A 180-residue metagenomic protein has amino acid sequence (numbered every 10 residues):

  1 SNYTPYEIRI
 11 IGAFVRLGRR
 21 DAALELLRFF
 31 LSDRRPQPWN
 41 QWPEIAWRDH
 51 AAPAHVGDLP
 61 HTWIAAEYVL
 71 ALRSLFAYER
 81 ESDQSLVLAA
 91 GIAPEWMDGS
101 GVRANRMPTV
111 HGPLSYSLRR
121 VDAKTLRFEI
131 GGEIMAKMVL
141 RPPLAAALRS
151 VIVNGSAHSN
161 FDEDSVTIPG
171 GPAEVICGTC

Functional and structural regions predicted by a protein language model:
S1-L26, R141: Long, repeat-rich segments with strong aromatic
D21-C180: Non-catalytic C-terminal accessory modules of carbohydrate-active enzymes
